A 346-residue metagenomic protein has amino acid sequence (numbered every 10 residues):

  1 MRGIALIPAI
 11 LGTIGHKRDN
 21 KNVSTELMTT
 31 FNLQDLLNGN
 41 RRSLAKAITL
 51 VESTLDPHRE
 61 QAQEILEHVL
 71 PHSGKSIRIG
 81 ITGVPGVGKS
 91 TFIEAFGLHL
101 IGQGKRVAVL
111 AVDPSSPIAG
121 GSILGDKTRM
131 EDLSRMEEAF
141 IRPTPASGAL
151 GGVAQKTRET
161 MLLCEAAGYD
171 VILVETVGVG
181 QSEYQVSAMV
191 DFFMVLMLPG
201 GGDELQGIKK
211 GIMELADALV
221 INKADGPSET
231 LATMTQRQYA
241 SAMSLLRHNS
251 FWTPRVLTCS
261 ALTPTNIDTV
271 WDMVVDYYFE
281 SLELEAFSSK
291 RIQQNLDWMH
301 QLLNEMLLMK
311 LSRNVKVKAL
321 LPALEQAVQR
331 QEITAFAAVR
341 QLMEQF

Functional and structural regions predicted by a protein language model:
M1, A5-L6, L11, D19-P71 (+2 more regions): Non-catalytic terminal/linker segments enriched in charged/polar, low-complexity residues
F31-S76, V87, F96-S182, M189-V195 (+1 more regions): Nucleotide-state-sensitive switch-loop elements of NTP-binding domains
L44-K46, T258, T269-F346: Long, well-ordered amphipathic alpha-helical subdomains in the mid-to-C-terminal portions of large enzyme subunits
I79-I81: Hydrophobic anchor at the beta1->P-loop junction of P-loop NTPases
V84: P-loop (Walker A) phosphate-binding loop of NTP-binding proteins
F92: Hydrophobic positions on the alpha1 helix immediately C-terminal to the Walker A/P-loop
V190-Q206, A224-T233: Conserved Switch II/interswitch segment of TRAFAC-class P-loop GTPases
A224-Y277: Canonical P-loop GTPase G-domain recognition
